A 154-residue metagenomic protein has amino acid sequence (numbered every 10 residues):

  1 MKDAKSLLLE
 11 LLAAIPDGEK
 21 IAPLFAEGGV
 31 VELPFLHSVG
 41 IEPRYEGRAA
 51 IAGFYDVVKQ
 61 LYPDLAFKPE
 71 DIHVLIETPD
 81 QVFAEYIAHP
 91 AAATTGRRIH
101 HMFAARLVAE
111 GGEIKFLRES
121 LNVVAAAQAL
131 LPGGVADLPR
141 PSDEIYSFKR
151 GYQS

Functional and structural regions predicted by a protein language model:
M1, G40-R44, G96: Alpha-helix initiation/capping motif
M1-V30: Short acidic-aromatic low-complexity motifs
E10-L11, I41, F116: Short, flexible active-site loop motifs that bind/organize anionic cofactors or intermediates
P23-L24, G53-F54, A129: Generic alpha-helical secondary-structure signal
E27-T78: A solvent-exposed, acidic/Ser-Thr-rich amphipathic alpha-helical stretch
L65-S154: A beta-strand edge to alpha-helix "cap/lid" segment located at domain peripheries
